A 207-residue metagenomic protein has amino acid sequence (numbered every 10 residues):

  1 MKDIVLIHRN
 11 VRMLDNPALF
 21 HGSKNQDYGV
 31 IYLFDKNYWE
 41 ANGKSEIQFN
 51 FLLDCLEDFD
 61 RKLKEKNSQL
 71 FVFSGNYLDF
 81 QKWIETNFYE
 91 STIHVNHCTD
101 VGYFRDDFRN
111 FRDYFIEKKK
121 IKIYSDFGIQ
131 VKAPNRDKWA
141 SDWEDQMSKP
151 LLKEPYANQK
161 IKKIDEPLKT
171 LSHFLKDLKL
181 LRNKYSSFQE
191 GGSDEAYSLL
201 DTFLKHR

Functional and structural regions predicted by a protein language model:
M1-K66: N-terminal beta-strand-loop-alpha-helix module at the start of alpha/beta ligand-binding or catalytic domains
V5-L6, Q69-F73, H94-V95: Short catalytic-loop micro-motif centered on adjacent basic/acidic residues
V11-M13, S74-L78: Acidic-and-aromatic substrate-binding clefts and catalytic sites of carbohydrate-active enzymes
V30, F71-F73, I123-S125: A structural preference for short, hydrophobic beta-strand core positions in alpha/beta folds
K64-Q69, E117-K119: A short helix-to-beta-strand connector/capping loop
N76-E190: Beta-rich, aromatic/charged-enriched effector core domains that present basic-aromatic interfaces for binding
N183, F188-R207: Gly/Thr-rich phosphate-binding loop signature of adenosyl cofactor/nucleotide-binding cores
